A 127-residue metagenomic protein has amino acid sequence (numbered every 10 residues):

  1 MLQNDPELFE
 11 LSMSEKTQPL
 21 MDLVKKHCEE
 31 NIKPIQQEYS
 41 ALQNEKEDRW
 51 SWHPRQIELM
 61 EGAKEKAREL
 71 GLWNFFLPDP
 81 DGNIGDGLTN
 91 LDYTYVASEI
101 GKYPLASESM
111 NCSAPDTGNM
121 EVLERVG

Functional and structural regions predicted by a protein language model:
M1-A114, R125: Amphipathic, small/basic residue-rich leader segments at the start of a protein or domain
M120-G127: Flexible, glycine-rich active-site loops centered on histidine and acidic residues that chelate a metal or position
